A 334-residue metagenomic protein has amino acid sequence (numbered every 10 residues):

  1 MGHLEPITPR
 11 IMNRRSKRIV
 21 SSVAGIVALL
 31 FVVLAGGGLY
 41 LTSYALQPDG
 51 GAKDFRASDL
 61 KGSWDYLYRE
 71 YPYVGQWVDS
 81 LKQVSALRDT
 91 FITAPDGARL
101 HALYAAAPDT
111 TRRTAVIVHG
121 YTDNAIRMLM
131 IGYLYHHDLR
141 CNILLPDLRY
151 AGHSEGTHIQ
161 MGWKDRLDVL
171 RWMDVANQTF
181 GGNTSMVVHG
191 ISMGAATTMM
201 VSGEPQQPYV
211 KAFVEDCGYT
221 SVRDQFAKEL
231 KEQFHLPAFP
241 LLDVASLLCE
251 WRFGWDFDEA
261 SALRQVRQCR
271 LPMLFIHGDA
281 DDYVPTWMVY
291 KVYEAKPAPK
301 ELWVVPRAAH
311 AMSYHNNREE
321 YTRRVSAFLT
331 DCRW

Functional and structural regions predicted by a protein language model:
L30-F91: An N-terminal hydrophobic leader/cap segment in hydrolases
Y121-Y135: The serine-hydrolase catalytic nucleophile loop
I131, A262, L271, P285-E294: Short alpha-helix in the alpha/beta-hydrolase fold that links the catalytic acid
Y135-E155: Conserved alpha/beta-hydrolase
I159-F180: Alpha/beta-hydrolase active-site loop
M200-W255: Hydrolase active-site cap/lid region
Q268-R270, F275-H277, D281: Short beta-strand/loop motif that positions the catalytic acidic residue of the alpha/beta-hydrolase fold
Y293-A311: Catalytic histidine neighborhood in serine/cysteine hydrolases with alpha/beta-hydrolase-type architecture
